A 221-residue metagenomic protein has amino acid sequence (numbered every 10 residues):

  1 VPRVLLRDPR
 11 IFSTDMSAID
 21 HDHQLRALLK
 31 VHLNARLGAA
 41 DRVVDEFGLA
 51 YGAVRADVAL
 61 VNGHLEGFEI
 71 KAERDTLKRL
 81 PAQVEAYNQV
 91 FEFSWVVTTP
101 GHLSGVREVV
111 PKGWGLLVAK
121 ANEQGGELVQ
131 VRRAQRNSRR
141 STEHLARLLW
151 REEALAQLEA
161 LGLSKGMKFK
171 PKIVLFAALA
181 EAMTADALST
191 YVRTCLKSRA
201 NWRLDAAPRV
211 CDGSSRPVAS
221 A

Functional and structural regions predicted by a protein language model:
V1-D15: N-terminal amphipathic/basic-hydrophobic helices that include classical n-h-c signal peptides and signal-anchor
S17-E66, E108-V110: Active-site metal-binding core of divalent-cation-utilizing nuclease and nuclease-like domains
N34, G115-A221: Non-catalytic C-terminal interaction segments of nucleic acid-processing enzymes
A56-V84: A glycine-rich, hydrophobic loop/mini-helix early in the fold
D75-V118: Catalytic cores of nucleic-acid endonucleases
